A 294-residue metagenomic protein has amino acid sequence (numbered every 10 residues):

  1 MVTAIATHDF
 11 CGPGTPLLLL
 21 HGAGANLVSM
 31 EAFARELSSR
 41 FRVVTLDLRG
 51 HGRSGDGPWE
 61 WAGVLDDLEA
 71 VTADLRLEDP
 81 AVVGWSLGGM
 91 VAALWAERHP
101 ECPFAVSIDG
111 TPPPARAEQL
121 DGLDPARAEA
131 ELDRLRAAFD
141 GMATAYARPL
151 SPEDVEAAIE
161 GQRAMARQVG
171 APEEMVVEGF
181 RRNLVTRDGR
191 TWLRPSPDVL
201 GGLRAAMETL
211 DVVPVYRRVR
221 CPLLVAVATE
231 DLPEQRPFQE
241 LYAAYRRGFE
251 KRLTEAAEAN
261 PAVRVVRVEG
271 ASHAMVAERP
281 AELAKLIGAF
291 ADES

Functional and structural regions predicted by a protein language model:
M1-D9: A short loop-to-beta-strand scaffold at the N-terminal edge of the catalytic core in hydrolase folds
D9-G55: Conserved HGGG/HGGXW glycine-rich cap/lid loop of the alpha/beta-hydrolase fold
C11, V44, L48-V83, L123-D124 (+2 more regions): Active-site loop/oxyanion-hole signature of alpha/beta-hydrolase fold enzymes
E78-G122: Conserved hydrolase catalytic core segment
A105-L150: Flexible "cap/lid" loop of the alpha/beta hydrolase fold
A143-G201: Conserved alpha/beta-hydrolase catalytic His-Asp/Glu region
R220-E269: Conserved loop-alpha-helix segment in the C-terminal half of the alpha/beta-hydrolase fold that carries the catalytic
V268-R279: Catalytic histidine-centered segment of alpha/beta-hydrolase-like enzymes
